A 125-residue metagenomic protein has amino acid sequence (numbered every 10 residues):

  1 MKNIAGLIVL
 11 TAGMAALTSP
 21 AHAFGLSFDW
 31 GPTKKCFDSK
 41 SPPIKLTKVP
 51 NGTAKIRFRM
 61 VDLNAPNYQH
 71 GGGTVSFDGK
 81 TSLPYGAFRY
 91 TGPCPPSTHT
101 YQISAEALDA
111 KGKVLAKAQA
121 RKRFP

Functional and structural regions predicted by a protein language model:
M1-I8: Bacterial N-terminal signal peptides that target proteins for export
M14-A21: C-terminal segment of classical bacterial N-terminal signal peptides
A21-P125: N-terminus-centered regions that define maturation/targeting leaders and the start of the first functional domain
